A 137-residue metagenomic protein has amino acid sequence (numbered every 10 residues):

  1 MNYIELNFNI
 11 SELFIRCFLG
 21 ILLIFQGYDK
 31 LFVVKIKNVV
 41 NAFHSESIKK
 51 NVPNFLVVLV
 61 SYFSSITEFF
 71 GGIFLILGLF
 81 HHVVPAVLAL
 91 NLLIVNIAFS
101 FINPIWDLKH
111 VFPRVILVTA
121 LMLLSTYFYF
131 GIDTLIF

Functional and structural regions predicted by a protein language model:
M1-N41, V52-I66, F70, L77-F137: Extended, low-polarity transmembrane helix blocks
A42-S47: Juxtamembrane inter-helical linkers in multi-pass membrane proteins
